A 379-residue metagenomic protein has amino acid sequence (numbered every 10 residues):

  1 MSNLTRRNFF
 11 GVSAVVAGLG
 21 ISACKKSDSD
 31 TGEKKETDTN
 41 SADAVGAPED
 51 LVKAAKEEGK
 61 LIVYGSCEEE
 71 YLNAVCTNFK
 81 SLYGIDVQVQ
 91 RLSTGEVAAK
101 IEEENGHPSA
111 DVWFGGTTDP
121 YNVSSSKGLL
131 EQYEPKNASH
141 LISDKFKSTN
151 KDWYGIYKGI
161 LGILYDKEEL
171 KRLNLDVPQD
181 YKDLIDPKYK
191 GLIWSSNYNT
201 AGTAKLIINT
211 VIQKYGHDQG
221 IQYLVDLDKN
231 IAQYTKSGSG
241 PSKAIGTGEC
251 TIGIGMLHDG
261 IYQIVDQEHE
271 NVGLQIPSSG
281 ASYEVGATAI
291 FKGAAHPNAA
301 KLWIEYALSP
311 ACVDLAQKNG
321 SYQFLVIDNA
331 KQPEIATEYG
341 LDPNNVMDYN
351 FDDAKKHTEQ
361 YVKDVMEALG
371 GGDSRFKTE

Functional and structural regions predicted by a protein language model:
M1-V16: N-terminal secretory signal peptides and thylakoid transit peptides that target proteins across membranes
C24-E33: Bacterial lipoprotein signal-peptidase II cleavage site
I62-C76, Q88-E104, P108-E249: Extracytoplasmic ligand-binding site segments that recognize negatively charged/polar headgroups
D119-V123, T251-N271: A ligand-binding cleft/hinge motif common to bilobed small-molecule-binding domains
L130-H140, D152-Y154, K182, V265-D266 (+2 more regions): Short beta-strand->loop
S143, G159, Y223-D228, Y234-T235 (+1 more regions): Periplasmic-binding protein-like
S282-Y349: Mature extracytoplasmic/periplasmic domains
L341-E379: Conserved C-terminal helix/tail region of periplasmic/extracytoplasmic solute-binding proteins
